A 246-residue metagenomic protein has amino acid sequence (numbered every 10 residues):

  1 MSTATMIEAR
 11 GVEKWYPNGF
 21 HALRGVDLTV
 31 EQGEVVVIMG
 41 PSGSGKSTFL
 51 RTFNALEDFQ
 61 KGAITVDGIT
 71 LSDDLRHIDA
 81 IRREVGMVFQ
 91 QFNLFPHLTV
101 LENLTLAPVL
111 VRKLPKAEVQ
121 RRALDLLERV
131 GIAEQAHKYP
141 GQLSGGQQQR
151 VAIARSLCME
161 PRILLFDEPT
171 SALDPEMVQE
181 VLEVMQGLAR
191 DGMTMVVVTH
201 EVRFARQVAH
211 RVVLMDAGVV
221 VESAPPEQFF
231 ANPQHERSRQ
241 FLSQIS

Functional and structural regions predicted by a protein language model:
A4-P226: ABC family nucleotide-binding domain
L214-D216, S223, E227-S246: C-terminal boundary and immediately downstream tail of ABC-type ATPase nucleotide-binding domains
